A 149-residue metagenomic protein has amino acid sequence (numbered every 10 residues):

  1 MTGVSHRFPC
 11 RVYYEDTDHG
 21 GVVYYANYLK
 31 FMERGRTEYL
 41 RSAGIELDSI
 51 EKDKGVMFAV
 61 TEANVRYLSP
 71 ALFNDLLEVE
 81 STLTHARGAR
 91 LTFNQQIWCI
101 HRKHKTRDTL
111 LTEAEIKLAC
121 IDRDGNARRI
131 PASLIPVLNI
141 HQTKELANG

Functional and structural regions predicted by a protein language model:
T2-A59, I121-G149: Hot-dog-fold acyl-thioester-processing enzymes
S5, R41, A71-L76, T84-G149: HotDog/MaoC-like acyl-thioester-processing domains
C10-V12, V65, S81, Q95 (+1 more regions): Preference for bulky hydrophobic residues occupying beta-strand positions in well-ordered beta-sheet regions
V12-D16, E62-S69, H101: Short, well-ordered turn and helix-capping elements at secondary-structure junctions
M57-L83: Helix-adjacent hinge/juxtasegments
